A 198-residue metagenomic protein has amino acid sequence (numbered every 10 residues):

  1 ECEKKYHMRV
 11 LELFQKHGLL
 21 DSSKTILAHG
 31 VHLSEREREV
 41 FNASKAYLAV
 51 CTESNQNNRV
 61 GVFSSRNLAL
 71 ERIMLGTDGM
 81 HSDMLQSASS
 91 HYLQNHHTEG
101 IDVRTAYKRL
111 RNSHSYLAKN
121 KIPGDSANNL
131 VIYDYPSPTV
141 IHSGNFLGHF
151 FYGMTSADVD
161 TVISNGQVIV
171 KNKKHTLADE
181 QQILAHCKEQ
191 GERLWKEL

Functional and structural regions predicted by a protein language model:
E1-Y47, N57-I73, I122: Histidine/acidic residue-rich metal-binding segments in metalloenzymes
C2-E3, G61, L85-A88, S143: Short, well-ordered secondary-structure micro-motifs
K16-S22, S65-P138, M154: His/Asp/Glu-enriched, well-ordered alpha-helical/loop segment that forms or immediately abuts the divalent-metal
L27, L48, D78, A88 (+1 more regions): Divalent metal-coordination and catalytic microenvironments
S44-S54, E192-R193: Short, electropositive alpha-helical surface patch
Y47-L48, I73, V131, V162: Short, well-ordered beta-strand core segments
T52-N57, T77-H81: Short, acidic/turn-prone active-site loops that include or flank metal/cofactor- and phosphate-binding residues
A106-L198: Active-site microenvironment of metallo-dependent hydrolases
